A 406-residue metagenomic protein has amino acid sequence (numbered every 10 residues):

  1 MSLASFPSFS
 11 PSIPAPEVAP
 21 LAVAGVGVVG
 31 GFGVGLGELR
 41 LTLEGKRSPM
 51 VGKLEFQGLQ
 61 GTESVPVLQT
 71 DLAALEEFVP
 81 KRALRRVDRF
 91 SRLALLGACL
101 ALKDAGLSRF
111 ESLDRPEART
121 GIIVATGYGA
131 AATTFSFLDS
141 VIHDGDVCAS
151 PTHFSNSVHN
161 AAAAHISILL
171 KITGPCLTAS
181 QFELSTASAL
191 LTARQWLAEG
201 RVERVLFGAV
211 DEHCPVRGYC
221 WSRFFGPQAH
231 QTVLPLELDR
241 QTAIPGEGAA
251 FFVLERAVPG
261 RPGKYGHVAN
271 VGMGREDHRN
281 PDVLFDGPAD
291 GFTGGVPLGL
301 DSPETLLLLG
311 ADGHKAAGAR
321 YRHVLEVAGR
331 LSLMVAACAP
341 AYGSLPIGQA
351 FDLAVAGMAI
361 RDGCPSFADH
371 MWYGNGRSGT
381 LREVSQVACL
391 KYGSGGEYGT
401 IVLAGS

Functional and structural regions predicted by a protein language model:
M1-Y128, A132-P175, A187-S188, Q195-E199 (+1 more regions): Conserved "HGTGT" condensation-loop signature of ketosynthase/thiolase-family condensing enzymes that catalyze
T178: Active-site rim beta-loop-alpha module in soluble metabolic enzymes
F182-S185: Catalytic nucleophile serine of serine hydrolases, specifically the conserved "nucleophile elbow" pentapeptide
R204-G208: Short, well-structured beta-strand segments enriched in hydrophobic/aromatic residues within extracellular or lumenal
